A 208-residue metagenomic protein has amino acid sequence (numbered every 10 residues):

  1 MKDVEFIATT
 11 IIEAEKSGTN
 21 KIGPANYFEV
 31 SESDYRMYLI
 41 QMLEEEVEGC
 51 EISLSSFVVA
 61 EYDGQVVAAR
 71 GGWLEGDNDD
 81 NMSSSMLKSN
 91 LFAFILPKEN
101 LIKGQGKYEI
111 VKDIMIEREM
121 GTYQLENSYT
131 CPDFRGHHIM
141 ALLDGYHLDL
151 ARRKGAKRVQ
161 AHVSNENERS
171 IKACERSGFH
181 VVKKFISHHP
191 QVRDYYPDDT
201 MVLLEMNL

Functional and structural regions predicted by a protein language model:
M1-A25, E75: A short beta-loop-alpha structural element at the N-terminal edge of CoA-dependent acyl/N-acetyltransferase catalytic
V30-F57, E61-Y62, K112-I114: Active-site rim helix/loop that mediates acceptor-substrate recognition in acyltransferases
V59, Q65-L74, Q124, Y129: Conserved beta-strand in the GNAT
G76-T122: Conserved acyl-donor/pantetheine-binding loop and adjacent beta-alpha core of acyl/acetyltransferases and related
T122, A151-H162: Conserved GNAT acetyl-CoA-binding A-motif
E126-R135, A161-I171: Conserved beta-strand-loop-alpha-helix junction that forms the acyl-donor binding cleft
G136-D149, K172-R176: Conserved acetyl-CoA-binding loop-helix of GNAT-fold acetyltransferases
H162, H180-Y195: Conserved catalytic-core motifs of GNAT/GCN5-like acyltransferases
